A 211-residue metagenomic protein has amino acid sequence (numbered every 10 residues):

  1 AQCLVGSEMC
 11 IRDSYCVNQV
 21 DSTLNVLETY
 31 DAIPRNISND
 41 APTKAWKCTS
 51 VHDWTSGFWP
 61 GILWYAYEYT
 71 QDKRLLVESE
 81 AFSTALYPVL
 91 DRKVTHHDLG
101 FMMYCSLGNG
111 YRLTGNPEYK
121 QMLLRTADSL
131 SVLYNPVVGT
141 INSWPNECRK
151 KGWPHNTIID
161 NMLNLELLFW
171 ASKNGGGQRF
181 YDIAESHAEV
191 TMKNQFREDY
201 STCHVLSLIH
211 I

Functional and structural regions predicted by a protein language model:
A1-I11, I209-H210: Single conserved hydrophobic/aromatic residue that forms the stacking wall/gate of nucleotide- or nucleobase-binding
S7, R12-S14, A66-E80, Y111-R125 (+1 more regions): Structural helix-adjacent loops and short alpha-helical linkers that scaffold large soluble proteins
M9, K93-V94: Short coil/turn linkers that connect adjacent helices within long alpha-helical scaffolds, especially alpha-solenoid
Y15-D31, R74-K93, L123-S143, A184-S201: Long, well-ordered core segments of solenoidal/helical folds
D31-G57, A66-T70, L75-E78, L86-D91: Internal amphipathic alpha-helical repeat/solenoid segments
D31-S50, F101-T114, I141-D160, D199-I209: Carbohydrate-binding/catalytic loop surfaces
H52-Y67, H96-R112, H155-K173: Well-ordered alpha-helical segments within folded domains of soluble proteins
I158-I209: Extended ligand-binding clefts on enzyme/binding-domain cores
